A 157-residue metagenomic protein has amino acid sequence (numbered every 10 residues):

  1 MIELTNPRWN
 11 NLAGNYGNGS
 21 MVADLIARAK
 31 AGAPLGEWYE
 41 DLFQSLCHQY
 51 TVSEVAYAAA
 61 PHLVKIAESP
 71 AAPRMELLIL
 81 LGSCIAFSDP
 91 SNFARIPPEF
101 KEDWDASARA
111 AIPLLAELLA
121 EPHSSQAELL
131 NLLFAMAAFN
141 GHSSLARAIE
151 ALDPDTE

Functional and structural regions predicted by a protein language model:
I2-I66, R74-D103: Alpha-helical solenoid scaffolds in large eukaryotic transport, assembly, and signaling factors
I2-L4, R8, A13, A86-E157: Long, helix-rich interaction regions
P70: Inter-helical turn/loop segments and adjacent helix faces that build the functional surface of alpha-helical bundle
